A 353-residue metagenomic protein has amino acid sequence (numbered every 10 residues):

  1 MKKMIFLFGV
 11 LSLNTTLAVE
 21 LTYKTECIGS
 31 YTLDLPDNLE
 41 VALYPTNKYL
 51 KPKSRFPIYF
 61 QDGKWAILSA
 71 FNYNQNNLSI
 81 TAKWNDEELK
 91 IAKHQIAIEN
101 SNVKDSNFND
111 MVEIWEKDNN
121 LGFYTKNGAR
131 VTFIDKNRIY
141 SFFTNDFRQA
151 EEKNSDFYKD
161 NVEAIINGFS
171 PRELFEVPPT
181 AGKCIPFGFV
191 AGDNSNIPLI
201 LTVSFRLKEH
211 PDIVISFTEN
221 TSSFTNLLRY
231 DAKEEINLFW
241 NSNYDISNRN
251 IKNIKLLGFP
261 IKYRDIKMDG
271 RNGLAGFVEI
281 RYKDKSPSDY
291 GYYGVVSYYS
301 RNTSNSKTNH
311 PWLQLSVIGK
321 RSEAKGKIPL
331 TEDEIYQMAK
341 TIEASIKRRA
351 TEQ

Functional and structural regions predicted by a protein language model:
M4-L13: Sec-dependent N-terminal signal peptides
L17-E20: Boundary at the C-terminal end of the N-terminal hydrophobic targeting segment
T22-L33, P329-Q337: Short aromatic-glycine motifs in intrinsically disordered, low-complexity regions
G29-Y49: N-terminal targeting signals for Sec/Tat export/insertion, comprising classic cleavable signal peptides
L39-L43, F142-P186, W312-Q353: Surface-exposed amphipathic alpha-helical segments
K51-I80: Long, solvent-exposed N-terminal ectodomains/accessory regions that are displayed to the extracellular/lumenal milieu
A82-K136, L228-K307: Signature of long, low-cysteine stretches enriched in small and polar/charged residues
A150-N272: Acidic, serine/threonine- and glycine-rich low-complexity intrinsically disordered segments that serve as flexible
